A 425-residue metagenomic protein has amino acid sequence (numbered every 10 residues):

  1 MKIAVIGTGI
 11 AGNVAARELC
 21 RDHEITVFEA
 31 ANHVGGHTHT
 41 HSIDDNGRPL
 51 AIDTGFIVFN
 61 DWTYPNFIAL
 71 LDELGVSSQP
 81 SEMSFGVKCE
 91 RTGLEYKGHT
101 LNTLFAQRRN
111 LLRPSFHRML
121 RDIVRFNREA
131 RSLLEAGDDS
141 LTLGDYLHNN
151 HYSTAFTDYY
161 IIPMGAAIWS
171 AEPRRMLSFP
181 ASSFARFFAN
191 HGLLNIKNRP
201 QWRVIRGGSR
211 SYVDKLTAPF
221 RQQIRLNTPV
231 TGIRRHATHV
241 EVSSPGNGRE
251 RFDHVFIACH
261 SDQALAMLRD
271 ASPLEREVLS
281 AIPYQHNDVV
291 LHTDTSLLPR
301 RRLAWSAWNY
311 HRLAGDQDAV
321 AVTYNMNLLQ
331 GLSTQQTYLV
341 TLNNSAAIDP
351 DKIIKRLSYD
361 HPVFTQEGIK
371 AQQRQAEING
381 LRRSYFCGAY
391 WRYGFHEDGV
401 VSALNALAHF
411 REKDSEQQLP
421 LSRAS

Functional and structural regions predicted by a protein language model:
K2-V27: N-terminal Rossmann-like FAD-binding beta1-loop-alpha1 element of flavoenzymes
A11, H33, D262: Conserved Rossmann-like nucleotide-cofactor binding loop
C20-D44: Glycine-rich FAD pyrophosphate-binding loop
T40-F67: N-terminal glycine-rich dinucleotide-binding loop that anchors FAD/FMN and/or NAD(P) in oxidoreductases
D61-A181, A185: Mobile amphipathic helical/loop "lid" adjacent to a hydrophobic cofactor/ligand pocket
K97-T100, Q317-S425: Conserved flavin/dinucleotide-binding core of flavoenzymes
R186-P245, E250-D253: Helical element adjacent to the flavin cofactor pocket in flavoenzyme catalytic cores
T228-P362: Mid-domain catalytic core of redox enzymes that form a hydrophobic substrate pocket/lid adjacent to a catalytic redox
